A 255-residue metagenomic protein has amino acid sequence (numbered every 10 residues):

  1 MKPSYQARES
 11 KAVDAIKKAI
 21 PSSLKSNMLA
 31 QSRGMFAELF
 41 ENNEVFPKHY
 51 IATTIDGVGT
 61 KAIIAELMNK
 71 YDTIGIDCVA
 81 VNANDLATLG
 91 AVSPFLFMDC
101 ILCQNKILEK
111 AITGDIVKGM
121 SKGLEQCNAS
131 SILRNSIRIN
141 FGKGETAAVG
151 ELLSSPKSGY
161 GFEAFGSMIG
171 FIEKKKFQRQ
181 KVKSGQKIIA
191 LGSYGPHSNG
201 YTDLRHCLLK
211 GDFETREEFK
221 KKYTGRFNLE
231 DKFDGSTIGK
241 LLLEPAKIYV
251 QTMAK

Functional and structural regions predicted by a protein language model:
M1-K255: Helix-biased detector of long, well-ordered alpha-helical tracts
